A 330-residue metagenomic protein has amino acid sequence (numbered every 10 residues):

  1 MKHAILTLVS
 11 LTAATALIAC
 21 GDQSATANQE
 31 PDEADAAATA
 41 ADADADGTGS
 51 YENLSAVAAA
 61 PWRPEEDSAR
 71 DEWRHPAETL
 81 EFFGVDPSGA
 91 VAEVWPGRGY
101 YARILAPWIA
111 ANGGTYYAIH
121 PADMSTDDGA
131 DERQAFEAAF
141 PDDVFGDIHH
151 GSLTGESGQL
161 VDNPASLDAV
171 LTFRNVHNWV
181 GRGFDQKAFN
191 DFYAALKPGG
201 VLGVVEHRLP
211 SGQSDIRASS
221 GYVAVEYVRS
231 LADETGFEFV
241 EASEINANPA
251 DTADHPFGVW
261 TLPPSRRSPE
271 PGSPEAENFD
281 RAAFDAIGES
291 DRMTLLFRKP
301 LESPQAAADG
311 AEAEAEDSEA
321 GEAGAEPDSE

Functional and structural regions predicted by a protein language model:
C20-Q23: Bacterial signal peptide processing site
G49-P87, Y100, I104: Class I SAM-dependent methyltransferase Rossmann-like catalytic core, especially the SAM/SAH-binding loop
P87-G97: Conserved class I S-adenosyl-L-methionine
A106, A110, D185-P198: A short glycine-rich, Lys/Arg-flanked "PGG" loop and its adjoining helix->strand segment in the class I
Y117-A118, G199-R208: Conserved beta-strand signature within the Rossmann-like core of class I S-adenosyl-L-methionine
G155, N178-D191: A short, conserved alpha-helix within the catalytic core of class I
L160-V170: A short acidic, Gly/Pro-enriched loop at the edge of an enzyme's catalytic core that lines a small-molecule cofactor
N278-E330: C-terminal lobe and adjacent flexible extensions of AdoMet/dcAdoMet transferase-like proteins
